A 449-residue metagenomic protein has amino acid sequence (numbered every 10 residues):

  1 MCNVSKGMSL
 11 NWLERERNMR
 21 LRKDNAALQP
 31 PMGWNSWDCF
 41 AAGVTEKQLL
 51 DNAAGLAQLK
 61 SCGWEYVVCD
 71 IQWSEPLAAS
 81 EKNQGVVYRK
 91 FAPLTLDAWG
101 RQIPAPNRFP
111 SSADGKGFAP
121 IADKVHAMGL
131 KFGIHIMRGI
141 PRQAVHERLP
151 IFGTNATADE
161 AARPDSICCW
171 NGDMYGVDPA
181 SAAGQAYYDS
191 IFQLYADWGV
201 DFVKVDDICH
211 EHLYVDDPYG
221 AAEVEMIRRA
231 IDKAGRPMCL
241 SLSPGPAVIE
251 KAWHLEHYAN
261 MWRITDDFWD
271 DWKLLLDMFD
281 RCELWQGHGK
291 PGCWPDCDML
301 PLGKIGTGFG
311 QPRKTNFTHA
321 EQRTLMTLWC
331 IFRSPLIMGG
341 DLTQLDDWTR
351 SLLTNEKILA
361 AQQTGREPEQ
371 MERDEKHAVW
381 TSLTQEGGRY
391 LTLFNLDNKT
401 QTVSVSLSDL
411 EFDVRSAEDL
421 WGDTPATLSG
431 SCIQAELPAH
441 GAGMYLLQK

Functional and structural regions predicted by a protein language model:
P31-S36, E65-D70, F132-H135, D201-D206 (+6 more regions): Structural recognition of the beta-strand scaffold that forms the well-ordered cores of secreted hydrolase catalytic
N52, L56-K124, M128-A196, V200-Y214: Aromatic-lined carbohydrate-binding/catalytic grooves of carbohydrate-active enzymes
K131-V145, R228, D232-I249: Aromatic-lined carbohydrate-recognition surfaces of secreted/lumenal glycan-active proteins
A162-P164, D178-A180, A186, S190 (+1 more regions): Glycan-recognition surfaces
R323, W329-F332, I337-G339, R373-E411: Carbohydrate-binding surface patches
T324-M371: Catalytic cores of secreted or luminal carbohydrate-active enzymes
S408-D423: Solvent-exposed beta-hairpin/edge-strand motifs
L428-K449: C-terminal beta-strand-rich structural cap/linker in extracellular carbohydrate-active enzymes
